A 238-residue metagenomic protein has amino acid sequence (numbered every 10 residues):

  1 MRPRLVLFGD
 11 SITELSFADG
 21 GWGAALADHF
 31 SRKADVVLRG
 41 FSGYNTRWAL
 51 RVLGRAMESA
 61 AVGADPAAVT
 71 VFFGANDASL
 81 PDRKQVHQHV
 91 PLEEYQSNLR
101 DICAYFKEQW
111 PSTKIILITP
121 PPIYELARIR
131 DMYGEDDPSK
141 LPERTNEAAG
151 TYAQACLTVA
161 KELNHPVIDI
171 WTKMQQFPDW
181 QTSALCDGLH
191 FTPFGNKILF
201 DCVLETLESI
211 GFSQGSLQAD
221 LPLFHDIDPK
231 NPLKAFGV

Functional and structural regions predicted by a protein language model:
R2-A18, S42-N45, N76-A78: Catalytic nucleophile-elbow at a beta strand-turn-alpha helix junction centered on a G-D-S/GDSL motif, marking
L7-F8, L38, L117: A structural signal for the hydrophobic beta-strands that form the central parallel beta-sheet of Rossmann-like
E14, H29-Y44: Eukaryote-specific detector of the first structured module of a protein
G21-D35, W48-V238: Alpha-helical cap/lid subdomain in secreted, periplasmic, or secretory-pathway luminal O-acyl-processing enzymes
